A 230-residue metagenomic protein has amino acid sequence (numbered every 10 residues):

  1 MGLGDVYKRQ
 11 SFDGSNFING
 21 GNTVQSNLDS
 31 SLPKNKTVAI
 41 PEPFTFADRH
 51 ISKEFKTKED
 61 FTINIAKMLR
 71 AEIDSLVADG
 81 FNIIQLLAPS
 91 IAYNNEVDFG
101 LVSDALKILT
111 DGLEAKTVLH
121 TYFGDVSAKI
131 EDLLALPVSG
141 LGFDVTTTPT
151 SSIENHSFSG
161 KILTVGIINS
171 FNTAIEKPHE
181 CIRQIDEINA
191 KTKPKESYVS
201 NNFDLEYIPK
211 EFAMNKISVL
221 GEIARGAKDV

Functional and structural regions predicted by a protein language model:
D5-V230: Domain-level signal for soluble alpha/beta catalytic cores
